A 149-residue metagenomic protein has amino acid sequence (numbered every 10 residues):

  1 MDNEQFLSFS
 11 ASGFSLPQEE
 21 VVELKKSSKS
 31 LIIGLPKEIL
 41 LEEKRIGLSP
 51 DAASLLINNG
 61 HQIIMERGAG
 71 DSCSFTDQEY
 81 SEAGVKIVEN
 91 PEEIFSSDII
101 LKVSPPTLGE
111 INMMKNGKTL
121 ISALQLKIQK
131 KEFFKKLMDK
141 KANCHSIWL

Functional and structural regions predicted by a protein language model:
M1-S12: Helix-enriched interaction subdomains in cytosolic or periplasmic regions, typified by TIR/SEFIR signaling/NADase cores
E20, F95, I99-L149: Phosphate/diphosphate ligand-binding glycine-rich loop within oxidoreductases
E23, P36-G70: Glycine-rich phosphate/diphosphate-binding loop of Rossmann-like nucleotide-binding domains
K29-I32, K44, K118: Nucleotide donor/acceptor-binding cores
G34-K37, I147-W148: Short beta-strands and strand-loop turn motifs
H61, V85, A142: Short phosphate-binding/catalytic loops that engage adenosine nucleotides
I64-K86: N-terminal beta-loop-helix "entrance" segment that forms/cooperates in small-molecule cofactor or anionic ligand
G84-S96: Short acidic low-complexity segments
